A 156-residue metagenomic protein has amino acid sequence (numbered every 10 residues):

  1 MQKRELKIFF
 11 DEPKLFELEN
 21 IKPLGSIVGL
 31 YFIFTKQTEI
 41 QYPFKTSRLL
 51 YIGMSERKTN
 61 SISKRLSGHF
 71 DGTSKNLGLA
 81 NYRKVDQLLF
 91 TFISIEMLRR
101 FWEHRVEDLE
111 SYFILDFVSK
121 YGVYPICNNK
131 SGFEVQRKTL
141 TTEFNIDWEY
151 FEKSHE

Functional and structural regions predicted by a protein language model:
M1-E156: Boundary/linker segments flanking structured domains
